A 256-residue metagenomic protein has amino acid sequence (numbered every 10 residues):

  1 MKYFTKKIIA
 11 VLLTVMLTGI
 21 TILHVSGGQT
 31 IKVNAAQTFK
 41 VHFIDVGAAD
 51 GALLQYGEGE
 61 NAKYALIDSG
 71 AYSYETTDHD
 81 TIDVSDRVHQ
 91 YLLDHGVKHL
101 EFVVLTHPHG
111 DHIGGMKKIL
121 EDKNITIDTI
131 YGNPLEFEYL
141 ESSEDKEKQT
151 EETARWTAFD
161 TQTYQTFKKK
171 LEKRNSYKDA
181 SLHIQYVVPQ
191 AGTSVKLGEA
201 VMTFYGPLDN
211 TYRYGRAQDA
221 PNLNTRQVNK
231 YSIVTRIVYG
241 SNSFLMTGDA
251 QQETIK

Functional and structural regions predicted by a protein language model:
M1-F4: N-terminal secretory signal peptides that target proteins for export/translocation
K6-T18: Sec-dependent N-terminal signal peptides
G19-T38: Sec-dependent signal peptide cleavage junction
A35-F39, V46, Y91-D94, I113-T254: Flexible, acidic/histidine-containing loops and adjacent segments that form or flank the divalent-metal
K40-G47, A52-Q55: Mature N-terminal segment immediately following signal peptide/propeptide cleavage in secreted/periplasmic
D50-L54, L66, S73-T77, T211-R216 (+2 more regions): Short, solvent-exposed loop/turn elements at domain surfaces
G57-V103, E121-D122, E253-K256: Pre-active-site segment of Zn-dependent metallo-hydrolases
A65-G70, H99-D111, Y131-P134, F244-A250: Active-site neighborhood of phospho(di)ester-bond hydrolases with catalytic His/Asp-centered motifs
